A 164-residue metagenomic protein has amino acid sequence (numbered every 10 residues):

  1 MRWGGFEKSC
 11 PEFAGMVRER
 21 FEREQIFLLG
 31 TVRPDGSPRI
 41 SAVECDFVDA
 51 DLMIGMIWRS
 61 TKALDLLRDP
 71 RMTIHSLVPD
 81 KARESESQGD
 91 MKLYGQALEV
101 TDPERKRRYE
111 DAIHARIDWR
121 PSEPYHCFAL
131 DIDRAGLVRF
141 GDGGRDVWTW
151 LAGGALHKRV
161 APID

Functional and structural regions predicted by a protein language model:
M1-E12, S85-D164: Charged, gly/pro-rich active-site loop segments
R2-L28: Short, basic/aromatic recognition patches
F21-E22, L67-R68, H114: Alpha-helix boundary recognition
E24-I26, D69-R71, P124-C127, D133: Short, surface-exposed beta-edge/turn micro-motifs
E24-W58, L66, I74-V78, S85: Short beta-strand segments
W58-R59, D133: A generic "binding-loop/recognition-motif" signal
S60-K62, D80-K81, G144-D146: Short, surface-exposed beta-strand-loop junctions and turns on beta-sheet-rich folds
D69-P79, G89-L98: Active-site-adjacent structural patch at catalytic or cofactor/ligand-binding sites
